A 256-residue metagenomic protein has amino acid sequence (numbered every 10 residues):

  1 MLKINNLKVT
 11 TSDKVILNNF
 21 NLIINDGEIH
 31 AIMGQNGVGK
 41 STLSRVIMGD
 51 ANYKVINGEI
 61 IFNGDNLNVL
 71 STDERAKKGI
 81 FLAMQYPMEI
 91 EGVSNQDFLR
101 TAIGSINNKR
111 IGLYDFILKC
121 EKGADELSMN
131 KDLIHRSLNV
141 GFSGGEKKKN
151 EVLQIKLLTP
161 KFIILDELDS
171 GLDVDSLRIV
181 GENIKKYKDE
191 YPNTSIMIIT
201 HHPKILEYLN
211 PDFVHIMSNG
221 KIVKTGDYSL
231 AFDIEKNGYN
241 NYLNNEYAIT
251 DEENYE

Functional and structural regions predicted by a protein language model:
L2-I4, I16-N19: Conserved structural motif at the start of ABC-family nucleotide-binding domains
T11, F20, I24-D26: Conserved hydrophobic segment flanking the Walker A/P-loop of ABC-type ATPase nucleotide-binding domains
M33-Q35: The feature captures the beta-strand-to-loop junction immediately N-terminal to the Walker
M48: Helix-to-loop junction immediately C-terminal to a conserved catalytic motif
E59-R75, N139: ABC ATPase NBD Q-loop/coupling interface
Y86-K161: ABC-family P-loop ATPase nucleotide-binding domains
I164-L168, D175: Walker B catalytic motif
F213, M217, K221-N244: Conserved beta-strand-loop-alpha-helix hinge in the C-terminal portion of ABC ATPase nucleotide-binding domains
